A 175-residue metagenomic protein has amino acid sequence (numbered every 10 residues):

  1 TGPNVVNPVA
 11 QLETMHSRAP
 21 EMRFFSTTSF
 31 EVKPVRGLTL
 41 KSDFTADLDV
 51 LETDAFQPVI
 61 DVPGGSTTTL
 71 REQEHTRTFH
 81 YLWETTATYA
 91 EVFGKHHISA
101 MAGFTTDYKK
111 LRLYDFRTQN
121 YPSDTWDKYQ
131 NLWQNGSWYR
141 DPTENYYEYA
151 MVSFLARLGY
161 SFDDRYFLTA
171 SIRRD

Functional and structural regions predicted by a protein language model:
T1-A10, D54-L70, R112-P142: Surface-exposed loop/turn segments flanking beta-strands in extracellular/periplasmic regions
P8-D47, L51-A55, E72-V92, S99 (+2 more regions): Outer-membrane beta-barrel transmembrane strands
T45-D47, V59, F104, Q119 (+1 more regions): Flexible domain-boundary/linker segments
S99-T105: Extended hydrophobic secondary-structure segments that form protein cores and membrane-embedded regions
Y108: N-terminal active-site segment of His-dependent metallophosphoesterases
